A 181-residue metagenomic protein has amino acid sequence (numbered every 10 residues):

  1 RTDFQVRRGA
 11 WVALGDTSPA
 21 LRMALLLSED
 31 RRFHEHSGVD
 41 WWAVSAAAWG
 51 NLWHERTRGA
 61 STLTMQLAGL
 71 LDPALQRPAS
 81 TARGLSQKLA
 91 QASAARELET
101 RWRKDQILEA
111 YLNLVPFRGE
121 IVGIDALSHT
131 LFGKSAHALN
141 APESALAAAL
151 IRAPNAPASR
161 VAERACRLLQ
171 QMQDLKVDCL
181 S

Functional and structural regions predicted by a protein language model:
R1-S181: Juxtamembrane regions of bacterial inner-membrane/periplasmic proteins, predominantly the peptidoglycan biogenesis
